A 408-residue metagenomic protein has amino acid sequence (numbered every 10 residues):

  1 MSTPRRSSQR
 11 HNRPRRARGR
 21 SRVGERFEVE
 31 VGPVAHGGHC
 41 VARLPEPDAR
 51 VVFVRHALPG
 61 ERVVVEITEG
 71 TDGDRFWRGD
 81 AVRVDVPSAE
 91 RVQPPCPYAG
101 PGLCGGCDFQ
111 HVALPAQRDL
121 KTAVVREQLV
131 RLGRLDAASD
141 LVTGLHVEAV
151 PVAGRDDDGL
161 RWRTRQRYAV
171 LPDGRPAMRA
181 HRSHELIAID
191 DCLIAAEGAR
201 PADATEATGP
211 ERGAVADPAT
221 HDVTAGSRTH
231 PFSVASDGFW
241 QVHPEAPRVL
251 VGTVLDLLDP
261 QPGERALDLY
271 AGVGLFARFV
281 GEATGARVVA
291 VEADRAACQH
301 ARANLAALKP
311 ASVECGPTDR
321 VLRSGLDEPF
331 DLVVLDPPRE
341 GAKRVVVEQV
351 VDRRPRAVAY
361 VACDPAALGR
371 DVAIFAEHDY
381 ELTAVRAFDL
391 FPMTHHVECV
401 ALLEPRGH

Functional and structural regions predicted by a protein language model:
S2-G100, S183: Terminal RNA-binding accessory module
T3-V23, H36, G209-H408: Rossmann-like S-adenosyl-L-methionine
P33, G79, L160-D190, A196-E245: Non-catalytic substrate-recognition/targeting regions of SAM-dependent transferases
P59-R62, R131-H146: Long, basic N-terminal domains or extensions that often function in RNA/ssDNA interaction or organelle/cellular
C96, C104-C107: Short cysteine clusters
G102, F109-V124: Iron-sulfur (Fe-S) cluster-binding segments and ferredoxin-like electron-carrier domains, especially [2Fe-2S]
A123-D136, E197-E206: A short, contiguous, amphipathic alpha-helix enriched in charged residues
D140-P172: Composition-driven low-complexity segments enriched in polar/acidic and proline residues
